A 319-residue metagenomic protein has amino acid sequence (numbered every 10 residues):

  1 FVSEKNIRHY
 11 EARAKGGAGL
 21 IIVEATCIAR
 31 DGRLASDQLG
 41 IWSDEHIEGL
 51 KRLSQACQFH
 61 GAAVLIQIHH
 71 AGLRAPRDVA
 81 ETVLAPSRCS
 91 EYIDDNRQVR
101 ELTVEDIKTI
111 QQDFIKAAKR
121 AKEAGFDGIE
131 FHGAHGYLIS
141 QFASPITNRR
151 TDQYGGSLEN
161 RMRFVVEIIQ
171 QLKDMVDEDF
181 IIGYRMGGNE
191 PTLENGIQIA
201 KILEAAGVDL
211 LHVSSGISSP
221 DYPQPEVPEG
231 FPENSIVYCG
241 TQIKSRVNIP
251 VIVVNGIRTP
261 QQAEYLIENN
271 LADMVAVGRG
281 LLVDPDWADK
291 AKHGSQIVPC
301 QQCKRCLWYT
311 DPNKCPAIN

Functional and structural regions predicted by a protein language model:
F1-N319: Flavin-dependent oxidoreductase catalytic cores
